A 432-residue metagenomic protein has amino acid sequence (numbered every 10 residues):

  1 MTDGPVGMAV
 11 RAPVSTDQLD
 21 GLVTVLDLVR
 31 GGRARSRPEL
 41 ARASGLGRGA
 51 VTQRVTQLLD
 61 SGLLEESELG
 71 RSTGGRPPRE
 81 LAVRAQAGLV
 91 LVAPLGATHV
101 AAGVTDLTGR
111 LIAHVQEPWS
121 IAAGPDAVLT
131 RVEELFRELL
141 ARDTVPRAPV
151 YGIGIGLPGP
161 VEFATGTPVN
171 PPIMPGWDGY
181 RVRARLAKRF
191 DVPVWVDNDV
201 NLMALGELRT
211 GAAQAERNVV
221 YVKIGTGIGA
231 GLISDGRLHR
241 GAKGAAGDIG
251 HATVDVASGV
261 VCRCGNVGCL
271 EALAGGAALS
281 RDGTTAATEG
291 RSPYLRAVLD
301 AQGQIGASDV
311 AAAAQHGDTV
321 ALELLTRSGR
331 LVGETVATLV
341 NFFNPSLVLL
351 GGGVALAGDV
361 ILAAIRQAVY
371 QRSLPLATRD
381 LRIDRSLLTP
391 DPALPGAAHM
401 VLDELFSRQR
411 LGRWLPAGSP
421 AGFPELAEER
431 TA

Functional and structural regions predicted by a protein language model:
M1-L69, T73-A148, V256, N266-A432: ATP-binding/phosphotransfer module of carbohydrate and carboxylate kinases, centering on a glycine-rich
G31-G32, M174, T210, G225: Short helix-capping/turn signature of helix-turn-helix
E66-S67, P193-N198, L232: General beta-strand structural signal in soluble alpha/beta enzymes
E80, V90-P94, V150-G154, V219-K223 (+2 more regions): Short glycine-aspartate micro-motif
D106, F163, I233: Short, acidic, Ser/Thr-enriched surface-loop or helix-capping motifs
L111-N218, V360-Q371: Glycine-rich phosphate-binding loop and adjoining helix at the ATP-binding site of ATP-dependent phosphoryl-transfer
D199, G225, A397: Active-site glycine-centered loops adjacent to acidic/histidine catalytic or metal-binding residues that shape
A215-A274: Glycine-rich phosphate-binding loop of actin/hexokinase-like ATP-binding domains
